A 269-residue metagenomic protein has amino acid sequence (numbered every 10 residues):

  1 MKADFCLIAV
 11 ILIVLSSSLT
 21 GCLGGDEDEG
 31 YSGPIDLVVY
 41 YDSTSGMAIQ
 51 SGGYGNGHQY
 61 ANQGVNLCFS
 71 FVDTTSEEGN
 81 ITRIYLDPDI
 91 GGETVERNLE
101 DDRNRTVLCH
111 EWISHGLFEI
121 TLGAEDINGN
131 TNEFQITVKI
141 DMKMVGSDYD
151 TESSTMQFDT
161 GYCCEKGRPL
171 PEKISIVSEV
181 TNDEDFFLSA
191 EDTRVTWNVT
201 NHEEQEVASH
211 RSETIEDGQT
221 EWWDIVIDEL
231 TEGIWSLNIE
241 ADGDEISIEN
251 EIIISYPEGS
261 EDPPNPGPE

Functional and structural regions predicted by a protein language model:
M1-Y40, I120-L122, E269: Secretory targeting signatures
C68-E78, E179-T181: Acidic, Ser/Thr
G79-D101: Short acidic/polar micro-motifs centered on Gly/Asp/Asn
P88, V107-S114, E229: Residue-level recognition of secondary-structure-to-loop junctions
G116-I120, G233-L237: Exposed beta-strand face motif in extracellular beta-rich ectodomains
A124, I239-A241: Conserved structural position at the C-terminal beta-strand of extracellular beta-sandwich adhesion modules
I140-T160, G259-E269: Low-complexity, Pro/Ser/Thr- and charge-rich linker/hinge segments at domain boundaries
Q157-E216: Acidic, Ser/Thr/Pro-rich low-complexity intrinsically disordered segments
